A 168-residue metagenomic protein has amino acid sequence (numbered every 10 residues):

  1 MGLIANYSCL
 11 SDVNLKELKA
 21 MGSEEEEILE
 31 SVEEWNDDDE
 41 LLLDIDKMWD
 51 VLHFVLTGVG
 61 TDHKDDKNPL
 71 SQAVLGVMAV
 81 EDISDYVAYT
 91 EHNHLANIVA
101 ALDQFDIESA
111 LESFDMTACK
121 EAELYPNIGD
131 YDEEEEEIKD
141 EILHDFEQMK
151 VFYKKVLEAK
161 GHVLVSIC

Functional and structural regions predicted by a protein language model:
M1-H144, Q148-V151, K155: Acidic (Asp/Glu-rich) sequence patches and key acidic residues that form negatively charged surfaces used
E158-H162: Short terminal or interdomain "cap/linker" segment that borders an active site or interface and mediates
V165-C168: Short hydrophobic/aromatic patches at helix-to-coil boundaries
